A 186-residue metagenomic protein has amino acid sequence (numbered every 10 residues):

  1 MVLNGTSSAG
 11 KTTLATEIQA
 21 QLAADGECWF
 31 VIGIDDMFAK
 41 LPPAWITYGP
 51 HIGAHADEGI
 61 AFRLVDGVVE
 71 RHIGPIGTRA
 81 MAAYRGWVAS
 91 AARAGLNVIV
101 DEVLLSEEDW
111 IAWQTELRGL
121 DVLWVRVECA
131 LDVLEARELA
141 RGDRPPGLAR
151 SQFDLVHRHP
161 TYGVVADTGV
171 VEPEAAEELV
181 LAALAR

Functional and structural regions predicted by a protein language model:
L3: Hydrophobic anchor at the beta1->P-loop junction of P-loop NTPases
S8: Walker A (P-loop) phosphate-binding loop of P-loop NTPases
T12: Walker A/P-loop
Q19-R79: Conserved substrate/cofactor phosphate-moiety recognition/catalytic segment in nucleotide-dependent phosphotransferases
L64-R118, E128: Glycine-rich phosphate-binding loop used to anchor ATP phosphates in small-molecule kinases, encompassing both
L117-L139, A166: Conserved phosphate-donor/acceptor-positioning beta-strand/loop module used by diverse small-molecule
A136-R186: Small-molecule kinase domains that catalyze NTP-dependent phosphoryl transfer to phosphate-bearing small molecules
